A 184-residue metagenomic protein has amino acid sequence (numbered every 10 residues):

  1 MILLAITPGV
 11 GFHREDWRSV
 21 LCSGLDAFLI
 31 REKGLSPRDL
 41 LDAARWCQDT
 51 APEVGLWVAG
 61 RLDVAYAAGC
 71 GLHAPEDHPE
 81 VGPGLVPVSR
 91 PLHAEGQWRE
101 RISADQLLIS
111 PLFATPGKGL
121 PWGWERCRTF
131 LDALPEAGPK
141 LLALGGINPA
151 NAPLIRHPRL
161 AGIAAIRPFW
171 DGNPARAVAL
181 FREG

Functional and structural regions predicted by a protein language model:
M1-H73, D77-Q106, T129-L141, N148-A161 (+1 more regions): Conserved N-terminal beta1-alpha1 strand-loop-helix module at the mouth
F113-K118: A short acidic, helix-capping loop that chelates divalent metal ions and anchors anionic groups
L120-P121, A143: Active-site-adjacent loop and "lid" segments of alpha/beta metabolic enzymes
P121-T129: Conserved acetyl-CoA-binding loop-helix of GNAT-fold acetyltransferases
